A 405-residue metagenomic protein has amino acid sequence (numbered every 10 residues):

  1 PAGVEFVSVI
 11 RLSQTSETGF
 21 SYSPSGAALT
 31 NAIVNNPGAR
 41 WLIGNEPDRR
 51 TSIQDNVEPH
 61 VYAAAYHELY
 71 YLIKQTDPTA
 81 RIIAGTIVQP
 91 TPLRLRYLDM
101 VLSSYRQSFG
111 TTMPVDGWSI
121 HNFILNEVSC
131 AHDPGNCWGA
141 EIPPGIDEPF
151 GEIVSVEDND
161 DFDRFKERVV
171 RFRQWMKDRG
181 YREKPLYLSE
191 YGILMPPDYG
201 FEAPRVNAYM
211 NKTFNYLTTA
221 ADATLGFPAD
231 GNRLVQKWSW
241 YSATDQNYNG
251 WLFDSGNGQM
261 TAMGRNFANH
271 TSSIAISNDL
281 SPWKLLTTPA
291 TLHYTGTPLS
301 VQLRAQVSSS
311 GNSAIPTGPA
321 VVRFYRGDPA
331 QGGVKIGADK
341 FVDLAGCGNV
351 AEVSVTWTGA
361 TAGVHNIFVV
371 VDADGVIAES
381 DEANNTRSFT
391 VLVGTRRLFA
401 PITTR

Functional and structural regions predicted by a protein language model:
P1-V7, N35, A39-R40: Catalytic domains of carbohydrate-active enzymes, especially glycoside hydrolases
A2, P37, P78, P114 (+6 more regions): Residues that flank catalytic or metal-binding motifs in active/ligand-binding sites
V7, D198-R205, Y209, Y216-L286 (+1 more regions): Aromatic-rich peripheral "rim/lid" segments of glycoside hydrolase catalytic domains that contact and position glycan
V7, I82-I83, Y187, S239: Structural detector of well-ordered beta-strand residues that form the stable sheet scaffold of enzyme domains
I10: Early extracytoplasmic/lumenal segment of secretory-pathway proteins
T15-R171, D178-E183, Y191-N215, N247-M260: Active-site cleft segment of glycoside hydrolase catalytic domains centered on the general acid/base Glu
A39, D116, S189, Q236-S239 (+2 more regions): A short, local hydrophobic-aromatic micro-motif
S273-R405: Extracellular/luminal regions of secreted and cell-surface proteins that mediate adhesion/ECM remodeling
